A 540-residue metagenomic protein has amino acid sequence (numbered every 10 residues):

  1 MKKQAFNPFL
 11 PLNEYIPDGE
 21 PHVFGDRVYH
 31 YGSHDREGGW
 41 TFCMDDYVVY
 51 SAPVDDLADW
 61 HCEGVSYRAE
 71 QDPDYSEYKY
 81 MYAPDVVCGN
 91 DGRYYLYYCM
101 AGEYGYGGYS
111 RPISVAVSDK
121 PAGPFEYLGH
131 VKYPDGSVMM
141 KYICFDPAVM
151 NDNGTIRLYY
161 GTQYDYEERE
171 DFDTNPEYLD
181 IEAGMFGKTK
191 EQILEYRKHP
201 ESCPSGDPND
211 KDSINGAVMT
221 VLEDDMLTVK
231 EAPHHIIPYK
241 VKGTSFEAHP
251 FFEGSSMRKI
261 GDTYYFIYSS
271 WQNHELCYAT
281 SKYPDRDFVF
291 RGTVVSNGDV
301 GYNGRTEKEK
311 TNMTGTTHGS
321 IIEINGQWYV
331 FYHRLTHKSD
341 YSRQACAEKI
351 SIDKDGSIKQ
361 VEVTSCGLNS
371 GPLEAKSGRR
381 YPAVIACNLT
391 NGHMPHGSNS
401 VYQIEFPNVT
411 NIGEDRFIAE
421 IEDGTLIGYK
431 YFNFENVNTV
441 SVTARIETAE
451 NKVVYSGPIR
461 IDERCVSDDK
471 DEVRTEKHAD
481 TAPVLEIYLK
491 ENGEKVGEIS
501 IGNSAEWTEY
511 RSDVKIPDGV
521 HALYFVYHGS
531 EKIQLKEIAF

Functional and structural regions predicted by a protein language model:
M1-F540: Carbohydrate-active catalytic/glycan-binding domains of CAZyme proteins, especially the secreted or lumenal ectodomains
